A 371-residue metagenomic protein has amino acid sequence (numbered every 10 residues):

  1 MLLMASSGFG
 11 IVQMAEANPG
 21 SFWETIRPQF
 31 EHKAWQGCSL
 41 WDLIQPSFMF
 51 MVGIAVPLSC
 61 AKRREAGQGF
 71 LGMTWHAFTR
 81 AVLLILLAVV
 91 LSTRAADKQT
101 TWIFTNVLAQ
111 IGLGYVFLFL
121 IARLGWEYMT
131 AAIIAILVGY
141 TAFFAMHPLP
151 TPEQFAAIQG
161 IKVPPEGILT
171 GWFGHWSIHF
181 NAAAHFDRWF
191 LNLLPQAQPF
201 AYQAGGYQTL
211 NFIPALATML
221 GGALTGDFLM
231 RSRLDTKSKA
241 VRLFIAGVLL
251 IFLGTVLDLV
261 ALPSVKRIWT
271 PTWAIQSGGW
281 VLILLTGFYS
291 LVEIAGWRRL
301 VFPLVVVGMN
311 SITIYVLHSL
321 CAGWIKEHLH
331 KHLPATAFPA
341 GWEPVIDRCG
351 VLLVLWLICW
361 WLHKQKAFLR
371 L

Functional and structural regions predicted by a protein language model:
M1-E65, G69, S311, L317-H318 (+4 more regions): N-terminal signal-anchor module of multipass membrane proteins
H32-F48, L71-T79, Q99-A109, G205-I213 (+2 more regions): Membrane-entry segments of alpha-helical transmembrane domains in multi-pass membrane proteins
C38, G205-A215, V265-L282, R298-I314 (+1 more regions): Membrane-interface transmembrane-helix boundary segments in multi-pass integral membrane proteins
I44-M51, F104-V116, I213-G221, P271 (+4 more regions): Membrane-embedded alpha-helical segments of multi-pass membrane proteins, especially the transmembrane helices
K62-L120: Membrane-interface helix-loop-helix modules in multi-pass inner-membrane proteins
E127-A217: Long hydrophobic alpha-helical segments that form multi-pass transmembrane helix bundles in integral membrane proteins
Q203-L253: A conserved active-site cap/scaffold subdomain adjacent to cofactor or substrate pockets
V241-L249, P271, I294-H318, F368-L371: Functional transmembrane helices that form membrane-embedded active or gating regions
